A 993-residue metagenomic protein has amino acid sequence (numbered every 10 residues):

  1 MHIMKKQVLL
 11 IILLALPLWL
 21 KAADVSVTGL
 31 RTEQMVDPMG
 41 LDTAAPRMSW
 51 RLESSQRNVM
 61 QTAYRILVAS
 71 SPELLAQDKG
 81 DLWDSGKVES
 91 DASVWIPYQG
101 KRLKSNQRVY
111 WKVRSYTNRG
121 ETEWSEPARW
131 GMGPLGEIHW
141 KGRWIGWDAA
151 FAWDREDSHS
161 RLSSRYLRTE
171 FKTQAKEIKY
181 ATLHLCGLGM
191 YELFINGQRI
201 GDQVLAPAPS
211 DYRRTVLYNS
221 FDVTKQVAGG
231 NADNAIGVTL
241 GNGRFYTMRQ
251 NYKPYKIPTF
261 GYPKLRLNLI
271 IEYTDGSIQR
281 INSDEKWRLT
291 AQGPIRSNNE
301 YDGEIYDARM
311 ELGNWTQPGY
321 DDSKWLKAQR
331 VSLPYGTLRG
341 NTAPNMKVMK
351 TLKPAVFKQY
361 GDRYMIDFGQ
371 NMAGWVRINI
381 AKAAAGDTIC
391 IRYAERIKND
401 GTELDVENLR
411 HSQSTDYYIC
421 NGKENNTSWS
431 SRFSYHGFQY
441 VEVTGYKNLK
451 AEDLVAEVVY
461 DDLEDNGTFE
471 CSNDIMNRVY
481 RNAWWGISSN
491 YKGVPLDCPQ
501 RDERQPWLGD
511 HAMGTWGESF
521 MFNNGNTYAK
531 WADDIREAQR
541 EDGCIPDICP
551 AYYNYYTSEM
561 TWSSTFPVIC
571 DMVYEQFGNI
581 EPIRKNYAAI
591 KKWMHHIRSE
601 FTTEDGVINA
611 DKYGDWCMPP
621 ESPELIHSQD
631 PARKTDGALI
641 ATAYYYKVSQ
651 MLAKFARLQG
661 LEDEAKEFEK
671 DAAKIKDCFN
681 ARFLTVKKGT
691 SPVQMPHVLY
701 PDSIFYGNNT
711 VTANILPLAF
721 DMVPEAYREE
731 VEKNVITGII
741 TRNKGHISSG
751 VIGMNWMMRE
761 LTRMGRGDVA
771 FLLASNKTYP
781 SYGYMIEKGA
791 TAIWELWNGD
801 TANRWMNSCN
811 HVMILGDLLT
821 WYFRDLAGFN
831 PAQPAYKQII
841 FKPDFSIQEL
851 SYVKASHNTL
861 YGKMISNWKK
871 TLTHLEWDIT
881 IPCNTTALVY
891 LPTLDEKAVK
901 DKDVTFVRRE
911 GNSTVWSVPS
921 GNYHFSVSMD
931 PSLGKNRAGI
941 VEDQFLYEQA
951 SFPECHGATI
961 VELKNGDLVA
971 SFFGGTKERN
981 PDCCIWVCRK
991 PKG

Functional and structural regions predicted by a protein language model:
K5-I11: Sec-dependent signal peptide recognition, specifically the positively charged N-region followed immediately by
I12-K21: Hydrophobic h-region of N-terminal signal peptides that target proteins for export in Gram-negative bacteria
V25-R108, K112-R501, G509-D510, N526-A529 (+6 more regions): Extracellular/oxidizing-compartment recognition motifs
M190, D284-A291, A451-N482, S488-S489 (+7 more regions): Active-site acid/base region of carbohydrate-active enzymes
I236, Y306, D502-E503, M521 (+10 more regions): C-terminal capping/lid segments that line or modulate ligand- or cofactor-binding pockets
I257, K264-I270, R280-N314, G340-N345 (+3 more regions): Non-catalytic C-terminal accessory modules of carbohydrate-active enzymes
V443, M513-N524, F566-P582, Y644-L661 (+6 more regions): Well-ordered alpha-helical scaffold segments within catalytic/enzyme domains
F925, S932-G993: Asp-box/BNR beta-propeller blade signature and adjacent active/binding-site loops in extracellular glycan-interacting
